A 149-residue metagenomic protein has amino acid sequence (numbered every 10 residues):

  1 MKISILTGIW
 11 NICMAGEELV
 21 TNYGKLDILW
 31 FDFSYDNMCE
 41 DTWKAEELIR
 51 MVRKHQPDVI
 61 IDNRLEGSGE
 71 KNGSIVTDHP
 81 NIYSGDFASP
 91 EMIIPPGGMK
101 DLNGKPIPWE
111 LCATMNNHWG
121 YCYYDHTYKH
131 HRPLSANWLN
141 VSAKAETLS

Functional and structural regions predicted by a protein language model:
M1-S149: Mature catalytic domains of secreted/periplasmic carbohydrate-active enzymes
